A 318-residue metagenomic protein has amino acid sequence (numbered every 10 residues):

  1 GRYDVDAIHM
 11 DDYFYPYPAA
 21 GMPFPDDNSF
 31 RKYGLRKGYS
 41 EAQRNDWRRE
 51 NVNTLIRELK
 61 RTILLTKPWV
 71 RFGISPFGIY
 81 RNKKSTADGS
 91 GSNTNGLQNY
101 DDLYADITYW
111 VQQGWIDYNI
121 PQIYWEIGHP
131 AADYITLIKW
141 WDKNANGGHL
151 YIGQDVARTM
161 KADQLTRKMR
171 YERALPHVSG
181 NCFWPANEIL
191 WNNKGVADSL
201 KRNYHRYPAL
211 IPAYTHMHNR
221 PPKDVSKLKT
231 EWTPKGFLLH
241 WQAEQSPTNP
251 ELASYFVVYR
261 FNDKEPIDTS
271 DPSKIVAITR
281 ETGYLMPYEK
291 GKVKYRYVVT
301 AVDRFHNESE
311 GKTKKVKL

Functional and structural regions predicted by a protein language model:
G1-W115, Y124: Polysaccharide-binding and catalytic clefts of secreted carbohydrate-active enzymes
V5, I116, V178, P222-V225 (+1 more regions): Core-facing hydrophobic residues within beta-strands of well-ordered domains
Y104-P130, I138, A145-H218: Substrate-binding cleft of secreted/luminal carbohydrate-active enzymes
S199, T269-P272: Coil residues (strongly favoring Ser/Thr
S199-P250, H306-L318: Pro/Thr/Ser/Gly-rich low-complexity, intrinsically disordered linker/stalk tracts
E244-S270, G311: Solvent-exposed loop/turn segments flanking beta-strands in beta-repeat/beta-sandwich domains
R280-L285: Short S/T/G- and acidic-enriched coil/turn segments that sit immediately N-terminal to beta-strands in beta-sandwich
M286-E308: Beta-strand-rich modules
